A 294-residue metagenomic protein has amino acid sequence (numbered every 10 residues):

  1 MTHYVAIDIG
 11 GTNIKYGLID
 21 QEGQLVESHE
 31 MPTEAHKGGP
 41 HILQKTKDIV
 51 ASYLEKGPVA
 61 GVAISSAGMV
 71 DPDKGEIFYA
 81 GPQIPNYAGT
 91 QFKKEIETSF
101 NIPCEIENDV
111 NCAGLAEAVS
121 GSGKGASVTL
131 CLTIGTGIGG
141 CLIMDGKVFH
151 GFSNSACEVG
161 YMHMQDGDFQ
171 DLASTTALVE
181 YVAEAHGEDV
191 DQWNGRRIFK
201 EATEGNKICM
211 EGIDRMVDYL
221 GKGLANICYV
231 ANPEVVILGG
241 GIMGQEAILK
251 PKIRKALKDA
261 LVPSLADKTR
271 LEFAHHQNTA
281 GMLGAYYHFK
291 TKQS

Functional and structural regions predicted by a protein language model:
M1-G61, D71-K74, T98-C104, A116-V128 (+1 more regions): ATP-binding/phosphotransfer module of carbohydrate and carboxylate kinases, centering on a glycine-rich
L25, I77, V148-F149: Hydrophobic "anchor" residues
S28-E30, A80, G151: Residue-level detector of high-confidence beta-strand sites
T33-E34, P85, A156-E158: A short acidic/small-residue loop/turn micro-motif
E76-G89: A charged helix-plus-loop insertion that forms the helical arch/lid used to bind and gate nucleic-acid substrates
I106-V110: Short loop/edge segments at beta-strand edges and connector loops that shape dinucleotide/nucleotide cofactor-binding
K124-T176: Glycine-rich phosphate-binding loop of actin/hexokinase-like ATP-binding domains
